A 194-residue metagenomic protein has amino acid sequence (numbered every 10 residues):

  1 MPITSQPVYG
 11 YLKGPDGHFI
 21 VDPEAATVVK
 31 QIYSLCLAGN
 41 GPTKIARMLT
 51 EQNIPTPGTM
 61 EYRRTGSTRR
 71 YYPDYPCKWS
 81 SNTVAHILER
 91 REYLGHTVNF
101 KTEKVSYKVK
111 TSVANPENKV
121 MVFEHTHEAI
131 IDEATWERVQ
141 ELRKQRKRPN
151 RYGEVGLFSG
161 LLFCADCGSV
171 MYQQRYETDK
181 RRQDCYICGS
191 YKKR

Functional and structural regions predicted by a protein language model:
M1-R194: Conserved catalytic breakage-reunion loop centered on the nucleophilic residue
